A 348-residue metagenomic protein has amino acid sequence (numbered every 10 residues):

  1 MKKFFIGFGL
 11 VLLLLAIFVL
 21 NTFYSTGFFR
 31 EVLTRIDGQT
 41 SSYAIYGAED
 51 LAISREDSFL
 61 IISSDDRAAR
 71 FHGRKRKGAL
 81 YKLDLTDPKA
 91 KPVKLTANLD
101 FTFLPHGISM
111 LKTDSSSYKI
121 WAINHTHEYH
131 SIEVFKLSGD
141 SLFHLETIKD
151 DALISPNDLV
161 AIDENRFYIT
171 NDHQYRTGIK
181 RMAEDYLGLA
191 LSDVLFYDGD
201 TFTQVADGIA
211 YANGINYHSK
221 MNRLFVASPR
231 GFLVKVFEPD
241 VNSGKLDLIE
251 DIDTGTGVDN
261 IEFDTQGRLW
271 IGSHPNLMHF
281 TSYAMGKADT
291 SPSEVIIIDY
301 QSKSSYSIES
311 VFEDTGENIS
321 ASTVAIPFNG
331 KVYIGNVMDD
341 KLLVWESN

Functional and structural regions predicted by a protein language model:
Y24-G47, K89-K94, Y306-T315: A short helix->beta-strand "capping" segment at the edge of beta-propeller domains
T40-G78, I319-V324, V337-D340: Beta-strand-rich domains and repeat architectures in extracellular enzymes and scaffolds, especially beta-propellers
I45-S54, L99-K112, D150-F167, H173-Y175 (+5 more regions): Beta-rich, blade/repeat-based domains predominating in secreted/periplasmic proteins but also intracellular
G47-D50, R67-A69, G73-D114, K119-I123 (+1 more regions): Blade-loop segments of beta-propeller domains
F59-I61, K119-W121, R166-Y168, R223-V226 (+2 more regions): Conserved beta-propeller blade signature
I62-R76, I123, I169-L189, I271-P292: Short, conserved, GDST-rich strand-edge loop motifs in beta-rich repeat architectures
K77-T86, S131-G139, D185-G199, D289-Q301: Beta-propeller blade signature
H218, T254-F312: Loop/turn-rich, solvent-exposed surfaces of beta-rich toroidal or solenoidal domains
